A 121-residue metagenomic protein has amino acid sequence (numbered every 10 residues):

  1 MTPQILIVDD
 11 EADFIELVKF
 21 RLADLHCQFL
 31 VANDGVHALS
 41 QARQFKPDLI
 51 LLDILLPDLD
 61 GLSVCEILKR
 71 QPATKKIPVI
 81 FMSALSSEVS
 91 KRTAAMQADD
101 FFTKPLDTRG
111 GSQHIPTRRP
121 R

Functional and structural regions predicted by a protein language model:
A12-L30: Two-component/phosphorelay signaling modules centered on CheY-like receiver
I15, P57, K75, S87: The feature encodes the CheY-like receiver
K19, S63, L85-T103, R109-Q113 (+1 more regions): Alpha4 helix (beta4-alpha4-beta5 surface) of REC/receiver domains from two-component response regulators
V31, L56-L59: Residue-level signal for the "D+5" position in two-component response regulator receiver
D34-H37, D60-S63: Acidic catalytic/metal-coordinating carboxylates
F45-L51, L56: Active-site beta3 strand of CheY-like receiver
